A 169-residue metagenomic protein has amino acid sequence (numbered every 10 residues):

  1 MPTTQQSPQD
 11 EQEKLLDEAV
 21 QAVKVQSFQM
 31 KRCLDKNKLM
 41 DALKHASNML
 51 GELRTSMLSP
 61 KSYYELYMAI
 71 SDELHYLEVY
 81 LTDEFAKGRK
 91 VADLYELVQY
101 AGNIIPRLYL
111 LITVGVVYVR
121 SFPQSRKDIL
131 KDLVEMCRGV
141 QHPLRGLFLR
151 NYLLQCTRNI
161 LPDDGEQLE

Functional and structural regions predicted by a protein language model:
M1-E169: Long amphipathic alpha-helical scaffold regions
